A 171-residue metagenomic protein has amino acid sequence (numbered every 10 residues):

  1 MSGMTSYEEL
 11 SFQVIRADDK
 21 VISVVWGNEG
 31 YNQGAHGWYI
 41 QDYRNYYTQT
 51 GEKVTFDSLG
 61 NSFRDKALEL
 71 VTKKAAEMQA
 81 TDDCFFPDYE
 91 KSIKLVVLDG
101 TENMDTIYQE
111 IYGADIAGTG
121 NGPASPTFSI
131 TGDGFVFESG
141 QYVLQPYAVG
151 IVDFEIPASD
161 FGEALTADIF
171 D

Functional and structural regions predicted by a protein language model:
M1-D171: Compositionally biased intrinsically disordered regions enriched in Thr/Gly
